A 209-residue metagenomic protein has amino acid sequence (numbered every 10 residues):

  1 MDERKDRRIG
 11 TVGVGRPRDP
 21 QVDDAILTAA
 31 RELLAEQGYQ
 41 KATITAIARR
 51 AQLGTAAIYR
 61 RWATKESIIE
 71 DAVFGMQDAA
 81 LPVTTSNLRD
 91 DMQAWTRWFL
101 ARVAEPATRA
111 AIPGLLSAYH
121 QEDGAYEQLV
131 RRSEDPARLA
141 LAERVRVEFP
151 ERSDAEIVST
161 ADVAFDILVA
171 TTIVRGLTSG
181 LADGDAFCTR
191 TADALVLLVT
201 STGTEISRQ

Functional and structural regions predicted by a protein language model:
M1-Q37, K41-R50, A56, S67: Basic, helix-initiating cap at the start of DNA-binding domains
D2-E3, E127, R131, F149-L195 (+1 more regions): Hydrophobic/aromatic-rich alpha-helical bundle segments in the mid-to-C-terminal region
D23, I44, E66, T85 (+7 more regions): Short, structured helix-loop boundary elements
T28, R89-E105, R109, P113 (+3 more regions): Amphipathic alpha-helical segments that line or abut small-molecule/effector binding pockets and mediate allosteric
I69-V73, A104-R131: Amphipathic alpha-helical segments used for helix-helix packing
E70-F99: Amphipathic alpha-helical linker/stalk segments
D90, A110, D123-E151: Amphipathic alpha-helical packing segments from all-alpha helical-bundle domains
